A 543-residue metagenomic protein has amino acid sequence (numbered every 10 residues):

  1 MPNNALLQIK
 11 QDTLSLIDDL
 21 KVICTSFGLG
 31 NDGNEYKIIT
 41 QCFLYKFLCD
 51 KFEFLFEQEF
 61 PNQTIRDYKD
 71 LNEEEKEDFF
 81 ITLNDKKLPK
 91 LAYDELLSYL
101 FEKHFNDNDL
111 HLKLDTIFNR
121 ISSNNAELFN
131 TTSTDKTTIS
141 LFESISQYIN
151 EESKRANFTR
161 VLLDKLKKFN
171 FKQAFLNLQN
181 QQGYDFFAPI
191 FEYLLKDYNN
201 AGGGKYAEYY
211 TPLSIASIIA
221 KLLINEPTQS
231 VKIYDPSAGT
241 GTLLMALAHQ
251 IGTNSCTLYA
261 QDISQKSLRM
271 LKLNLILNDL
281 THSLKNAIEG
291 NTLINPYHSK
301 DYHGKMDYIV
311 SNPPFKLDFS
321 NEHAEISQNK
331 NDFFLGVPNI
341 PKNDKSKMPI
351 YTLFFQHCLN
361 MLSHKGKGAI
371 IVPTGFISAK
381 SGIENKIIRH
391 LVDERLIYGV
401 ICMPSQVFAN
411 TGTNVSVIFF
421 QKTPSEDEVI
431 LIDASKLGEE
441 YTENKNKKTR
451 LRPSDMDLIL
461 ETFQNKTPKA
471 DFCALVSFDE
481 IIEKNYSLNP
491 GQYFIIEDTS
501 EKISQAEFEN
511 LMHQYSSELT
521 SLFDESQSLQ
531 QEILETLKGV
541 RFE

Functional and structural regions predicted by a protein language model:
M1-S214, I218, L223, S283 (+4 more regions): Non-catalytic, mostly N-terminal accessory regions of nucleic-acid modification and defense proteins
P2-A5, H303-E543: A conserved structural/catalytic subdomain of Rossmann-like adenosyl-cofactor enzymes
D12, I263, I350: Soluble or luminal CAZymes and related metallo-dependent hydrolases
L16, N31-E35, F186, I190 (+5 more regions): Helical mechanochemical/support elements of P-loop NTPase systems and associated helical scaffolds
F43-L48, L195-N199, I276, L280 (+4 more regions): Non-catalytic alpha-helical coupling and interface elements of nucleotide-dependent molecular machines and regulators
Y193, L222-Q229, M361-H364: Membrane-interface junctions
K205-S311, K316-Q328, V372-G375, N385-I387 (+1 more regions): Conserved S-adenosyl-L-methionine
